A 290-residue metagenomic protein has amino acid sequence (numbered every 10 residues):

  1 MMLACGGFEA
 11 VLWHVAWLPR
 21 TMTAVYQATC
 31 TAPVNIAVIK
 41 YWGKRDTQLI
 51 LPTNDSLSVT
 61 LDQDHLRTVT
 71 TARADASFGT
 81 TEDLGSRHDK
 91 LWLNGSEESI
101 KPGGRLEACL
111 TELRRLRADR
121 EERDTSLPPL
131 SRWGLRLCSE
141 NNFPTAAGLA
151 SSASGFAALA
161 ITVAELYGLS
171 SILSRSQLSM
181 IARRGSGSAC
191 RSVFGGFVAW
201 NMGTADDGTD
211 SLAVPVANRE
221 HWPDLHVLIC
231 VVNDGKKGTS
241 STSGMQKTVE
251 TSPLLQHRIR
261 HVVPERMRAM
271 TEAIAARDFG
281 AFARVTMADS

Functional and structural regions predicted by a protein language model:
M1-A24: Universal eukaryotic N-terminal targeting presequences
W17-A147, I161-I172: ATP-binding N-lobe of GHMP and related small-molecule kinases
T23-I39, G43-T47, L51, G79-T81 (+1 more regions): C-terminal nucleotide
N35-I39, V69, E107, A157-A164 (+4 more regions): Predominant activation on well-ordered alpha-helical scaffold segments within soluble catalytic domains
A37-K40, T68-A72, A189-S192, G196-N201 (+1 more regions): Short beta-strand scaffold segments in enzyme catalytic cores
E97-K101, A150-S154, R258: Short alpha-helix boundary/capping segments
A108, E112, C190-M202, H261-M267 (+1 more regions): Charged/polar, low-hydrophobicity segments characteristic of intrinsically disordered regions and flexible loops
R120-D224: Gly/Ser-rich oxyanion-binding loop with an adjacent helix/lid that shapes the negatively charged ligand pocket
